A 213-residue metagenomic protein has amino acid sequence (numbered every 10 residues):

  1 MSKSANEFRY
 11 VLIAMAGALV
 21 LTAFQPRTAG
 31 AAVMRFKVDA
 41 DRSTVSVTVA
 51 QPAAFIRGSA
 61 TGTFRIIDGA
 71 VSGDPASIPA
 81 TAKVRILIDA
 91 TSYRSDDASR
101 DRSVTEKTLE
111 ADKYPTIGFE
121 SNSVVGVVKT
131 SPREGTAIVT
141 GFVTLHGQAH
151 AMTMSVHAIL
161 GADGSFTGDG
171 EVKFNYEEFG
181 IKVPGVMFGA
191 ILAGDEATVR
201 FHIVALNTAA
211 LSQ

Functional and structural regions predicted by a protein language model:
M1-S4, A23-Q25: Generic N-terminal leader/processing signal
S2-M15: Bacterial N-terminal signal peptides that target proteins for export
A16-F24: Hydrophobic h-region of N-terminal signal peptides that target proteins for export in Gram-negative bacteria
F24-Q213: Low-complexity, acidic/polar, glycine-enriched regions of mature
